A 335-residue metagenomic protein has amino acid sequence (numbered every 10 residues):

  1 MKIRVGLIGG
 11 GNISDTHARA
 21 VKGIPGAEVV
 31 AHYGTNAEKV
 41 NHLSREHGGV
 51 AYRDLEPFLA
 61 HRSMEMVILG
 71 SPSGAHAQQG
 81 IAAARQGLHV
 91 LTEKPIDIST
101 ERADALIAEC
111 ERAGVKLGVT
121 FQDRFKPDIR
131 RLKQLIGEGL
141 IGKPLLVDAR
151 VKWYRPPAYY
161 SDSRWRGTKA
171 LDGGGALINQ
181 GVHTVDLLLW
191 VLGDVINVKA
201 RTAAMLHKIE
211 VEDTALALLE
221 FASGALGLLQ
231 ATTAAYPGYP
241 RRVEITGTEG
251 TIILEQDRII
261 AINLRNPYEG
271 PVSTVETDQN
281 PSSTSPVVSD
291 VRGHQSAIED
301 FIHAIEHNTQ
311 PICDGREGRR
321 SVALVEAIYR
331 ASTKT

Functional and structural regions predicted by a protein language model:
M1, M66-L69, D104, A222 (+1 more regions): C-terminal helix-rich "cap/oligomerization" subdomain common to oxidoreductases
M1-H47: N-terminal Rossmann-like dinucleotide-binding module
G49-L55: Conserved SAM-binding strand-loop segment of SAM-dependent methyltransferases
R53, L91-T92, L117-V119, L229 (+1 more regions): Hydrophobic residues in well-ordered beta-strands that form the structural core
H61, M66-S73, A77-R124, G139: Beta-strand-loop-alpha-helix segment that lines the small-molecule cofactor/substrate pocket of alpha/beta enzymes
A108-K116, R130-L146, T246-G247, T251: Basic phosphate/pyrophosphate-binding loop/patch that engages nucleotide-derived ligands
D123-K208, T335: Predominantly a Rossmann-like dinucleotide-binding segment in NAD(P)-dependent oxidoreductases
N179, V185-A261, V291, Q295-N308: Contiguous beta-strand/loop segments that form the cofactor/metal-binding neighborhood of enzyme cores
